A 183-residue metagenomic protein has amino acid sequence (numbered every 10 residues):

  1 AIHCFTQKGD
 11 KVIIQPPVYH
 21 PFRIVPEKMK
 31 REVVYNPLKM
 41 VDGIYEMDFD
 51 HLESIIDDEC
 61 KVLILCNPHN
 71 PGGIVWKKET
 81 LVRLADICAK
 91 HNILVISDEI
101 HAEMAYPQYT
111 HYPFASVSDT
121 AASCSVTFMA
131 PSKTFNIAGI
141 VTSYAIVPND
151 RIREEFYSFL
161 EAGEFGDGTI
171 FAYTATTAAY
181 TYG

Functional and structural regions predicted by a protein language model:
A1-K11, D150: Phosphate-binding glycine-rich loop
F5, V12, F22-P26: Short hydrophobic alpha-helical segments of the AMP-binding
F22, L84, F114: Aromatic/hydrophobic pocket-lining residues that form π-stacking "cages" and hydrophobic walls in ligand
P26-V34: A short helix-loop-beta submotif of the ANL/AMP-binding
M29, K90-H91, A121: Helix C-cap/helix->beta junction micro-motif
L38-T110: Active-site phosphate-binding strand-loop segment of PLP-dependent enzymes
D119-G183: Conserved core segment of the aminotransferase class I/II
